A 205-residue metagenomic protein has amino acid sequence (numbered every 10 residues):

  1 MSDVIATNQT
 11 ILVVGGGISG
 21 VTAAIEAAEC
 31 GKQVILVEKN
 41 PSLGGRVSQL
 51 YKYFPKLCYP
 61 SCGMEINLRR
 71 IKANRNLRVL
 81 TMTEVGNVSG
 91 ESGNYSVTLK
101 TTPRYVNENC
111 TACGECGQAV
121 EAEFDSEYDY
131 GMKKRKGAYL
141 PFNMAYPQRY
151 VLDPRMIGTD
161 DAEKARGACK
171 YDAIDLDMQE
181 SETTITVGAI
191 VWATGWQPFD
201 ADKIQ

Functional and structural regions predicted by a protein language model:
D3-S19: Beta1/beta-strand and adjacent pyrophosphate-binding region of the FAD-binding site in flavoprotein oxidoreductases
T7-Q9, Y105-N107, S181-A189: Core beta-strand elements of the Rossmann-like FAD/NAD(P) dinucleotide-binding domain in flavoenzyme oxidoreductases
V14, V37, T186-G195: Short hydrophobic core segments
S19, P41-S42, Q197: Conserved Rossmann-like nucleotide-cofactor binding loop
A28-S42, G90-S92, S96, T111-L152 (+1 more regions): Iron-sulfur cluster-binding cysteine motifs and their immediate structural context in ferredoxin-like electron-transfer
S48-V85, E127-P147, Q205: N-terminal glycine-rich dinucleotide-binding loop that anchors FAD/FMN and/or NAD(P) in oxidoreductases
T194-Q205: Flavin (primarily FAD) binding-site architecture
